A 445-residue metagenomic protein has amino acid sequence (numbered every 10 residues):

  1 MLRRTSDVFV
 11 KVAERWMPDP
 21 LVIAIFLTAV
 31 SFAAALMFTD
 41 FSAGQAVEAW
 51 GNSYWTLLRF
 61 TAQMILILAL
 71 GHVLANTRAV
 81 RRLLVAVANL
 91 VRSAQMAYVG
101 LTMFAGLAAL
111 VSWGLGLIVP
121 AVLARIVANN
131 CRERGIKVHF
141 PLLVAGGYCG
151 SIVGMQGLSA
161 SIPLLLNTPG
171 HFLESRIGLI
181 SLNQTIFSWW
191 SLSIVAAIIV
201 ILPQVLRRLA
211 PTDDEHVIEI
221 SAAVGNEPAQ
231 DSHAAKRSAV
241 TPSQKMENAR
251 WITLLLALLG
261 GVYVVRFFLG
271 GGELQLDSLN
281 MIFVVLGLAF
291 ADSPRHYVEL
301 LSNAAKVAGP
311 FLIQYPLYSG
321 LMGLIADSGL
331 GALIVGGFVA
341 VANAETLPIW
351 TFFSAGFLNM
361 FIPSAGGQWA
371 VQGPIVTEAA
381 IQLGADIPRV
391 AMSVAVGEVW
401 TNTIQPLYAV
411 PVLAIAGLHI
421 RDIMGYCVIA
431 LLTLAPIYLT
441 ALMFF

Functional and structural regions predicted by a protein language model:
M1-A69, F187-V200, Q204-P310, Q314 (+3 more regions): Hydrophobic transmembrane alpha-helices of multi-pass small-molecule transporters
T5-F9, Q45-W50, A75-V91, I126-K137 (+3 more regions): Flexible loop linkers connecting adjacent transmembrane helices in multi-pass alpha-helical membrane transporters
M17-D19, W55-T61, A88-G100, E133-L142 (+4 more regions): Membrane-interfacial loop-to-helix junctions in multi-pass transporters
L57-P169, F361: Early transmembrane hairpin of solute transport permeases
R82-V85, G116-I126, A160-E174, L333-G336 (+2 more regions): Re-entrant/interfacial helical elements at transmembrane boundaries that shape and gate the permeation pathway
L90-I126, L312-S328, V339-E378, Q382-L383: Hydrophobic alpha-helical transmembrane segments of multi-pass integral membrane proteins, predominantly secondary
Q95-A109, R134-G157, G178, N183 (+2 more regions): Alpha-helical transmembrane segments of multi-pass membrane proteins
A124-V217, Y408-A441: Membrane-core helix-loop-helix motifs of multi-pass transport proteins
